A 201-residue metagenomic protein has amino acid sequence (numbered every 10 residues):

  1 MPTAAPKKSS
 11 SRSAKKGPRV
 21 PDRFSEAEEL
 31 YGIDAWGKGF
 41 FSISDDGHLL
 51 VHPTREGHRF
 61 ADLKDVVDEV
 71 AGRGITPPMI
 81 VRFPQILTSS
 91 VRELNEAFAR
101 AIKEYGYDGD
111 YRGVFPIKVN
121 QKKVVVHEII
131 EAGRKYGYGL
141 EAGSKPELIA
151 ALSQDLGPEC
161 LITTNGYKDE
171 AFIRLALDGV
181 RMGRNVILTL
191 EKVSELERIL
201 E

Functional and structural regions predicted by a protein language model:
M1-T76: Conserved, well-structured core domains of diverse proteins
T3, T54, T76, T88 (+2 more regions): Residue-identity detector for threonine
A4-A5, A14, A27, A35 (+8 more regions): A sequence-composition feature that detects small, non-aromatic residues
R12, R19, R23, R55 (+11 more regions): Arginine residue identity/basic-tract feature
P21-F40, K64-G74, L87-S90, G113-N120 (+2 more regions): Charged, low-complexity, helix/coiled-coil-prone segments
I43-Q121: Low-complexity, highly charged intrinsically disordered N-terminal segments that act as targeting/localization
Y105-E201: Active-site-proximal beta-alpha core segment in soluble small-molecule metabolic enzymes
